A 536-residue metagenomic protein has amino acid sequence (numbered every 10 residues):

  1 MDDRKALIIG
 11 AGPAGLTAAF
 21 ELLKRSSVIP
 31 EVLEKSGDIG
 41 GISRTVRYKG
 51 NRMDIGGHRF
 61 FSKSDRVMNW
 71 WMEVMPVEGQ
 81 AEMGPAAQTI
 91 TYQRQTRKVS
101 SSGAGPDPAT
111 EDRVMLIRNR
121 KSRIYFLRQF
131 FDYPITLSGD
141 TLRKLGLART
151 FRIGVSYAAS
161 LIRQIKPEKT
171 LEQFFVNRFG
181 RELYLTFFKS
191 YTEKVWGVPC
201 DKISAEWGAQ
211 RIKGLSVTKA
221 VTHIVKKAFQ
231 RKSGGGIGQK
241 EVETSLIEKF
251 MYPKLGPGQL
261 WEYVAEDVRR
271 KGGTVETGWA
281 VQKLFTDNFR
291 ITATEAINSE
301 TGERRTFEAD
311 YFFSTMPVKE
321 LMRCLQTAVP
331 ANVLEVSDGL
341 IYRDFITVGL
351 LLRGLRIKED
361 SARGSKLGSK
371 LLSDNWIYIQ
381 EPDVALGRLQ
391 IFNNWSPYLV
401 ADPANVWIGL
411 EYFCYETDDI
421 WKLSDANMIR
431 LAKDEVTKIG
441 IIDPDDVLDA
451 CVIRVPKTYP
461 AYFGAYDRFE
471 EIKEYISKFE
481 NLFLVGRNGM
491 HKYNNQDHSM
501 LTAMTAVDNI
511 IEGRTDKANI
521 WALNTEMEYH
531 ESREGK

Functional and structural regions predicted by a protein language model:
D3-V32: N-terminal Rossmann-like FAD-binding beta1-loop-alpha1 element of flavoenzymes
A14, D38, K319: Conserved Rossmann-like nucleotide-cofactor binding loop
L23-Y48: Glycine-rich FAD pyrophosphate-binding loop
R25, P253, T277-G440, R468 (+2 more regions): Mid-domain catalytic core of redox enzymes that form a hydrophobic substrate pocket/lid adjacent to a catalytic redox
K49-L161, K213: Dinucleotide-binding Rossmann-like beta1-alpha1 core, especially the glycine-rich loop that anchors the ADP
S138-T141, G146, T150-T292, S299-E300 (+1 more regions): Active-site/ligand-binding neighborhood in enzyme catalytic cores
I165, D310, S314-L321, L325 (+3 more regions): Conserved mid-domain beta->alpha element of the FAD-binding
C451-I453, F463-K536: C-terminal lid/capping helical subdomain adjacent to the catalytic/cofactor pocket in oxidative enzymes
